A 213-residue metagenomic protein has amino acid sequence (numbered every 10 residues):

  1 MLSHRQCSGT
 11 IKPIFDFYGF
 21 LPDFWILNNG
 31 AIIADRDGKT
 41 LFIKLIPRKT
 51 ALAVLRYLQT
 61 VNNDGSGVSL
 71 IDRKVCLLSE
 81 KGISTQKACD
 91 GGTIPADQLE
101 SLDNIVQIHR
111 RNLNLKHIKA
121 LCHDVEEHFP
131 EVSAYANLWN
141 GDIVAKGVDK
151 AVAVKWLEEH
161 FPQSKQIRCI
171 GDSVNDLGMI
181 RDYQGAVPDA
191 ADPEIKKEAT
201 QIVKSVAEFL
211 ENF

Functional and structural regions predicted by a protein language model:
M1, I26, R168-I170, A186 (+1 more regions): Hydrophobic/aromatic beta-strand patches that form the interior of the parallel beta-sheet core in alpha/beta enzyme
M1-G82: Active-site phosphate-binding/coordination module
G9-P13, A120, A153, G178-M179 (+2 more regions): Phosphate- and divalent-cation-binding pockets in alpha/beta enzyme and binding domains that engage nucleotide-derived
Y18-L21, N29, H128, R181-Y183 (+1 more regions): Short, structured coil segments at secondary-structure junctions
L21-N28, K87-A88, G185-A190: Short hydrophobic/aromatic-enriched beta-strand-loop microsegments
G30, D172-N175, P188-P193: Short, polar loop motifs at secondary-structure junctions
V61-D182: Conserved acidic, metal-coordinating active-site core of Asp-based, Mg2+-dependent phosphoryl-transfer enzymes
R181, G185-F213: Asp-based, Mg2+/Mn2+-dependent phosphohydrolase catalytic module
